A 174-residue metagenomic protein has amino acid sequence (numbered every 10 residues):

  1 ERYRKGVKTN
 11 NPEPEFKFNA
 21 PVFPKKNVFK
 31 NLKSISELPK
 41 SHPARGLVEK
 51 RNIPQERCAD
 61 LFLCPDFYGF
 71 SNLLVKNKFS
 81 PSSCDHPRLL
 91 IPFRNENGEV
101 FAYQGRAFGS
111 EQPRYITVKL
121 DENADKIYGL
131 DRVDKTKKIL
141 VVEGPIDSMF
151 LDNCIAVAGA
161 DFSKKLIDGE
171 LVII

Functional and structural regions predicted by a protein language model:
E1-F70, H86, A107-T117, G169: Non-catalytic accessory segments of DNA primases and related replication-initiation nucleases
G69-I173: Phosphate-handling DNA/RNA-contact segment within nucleic-acid enzymes
